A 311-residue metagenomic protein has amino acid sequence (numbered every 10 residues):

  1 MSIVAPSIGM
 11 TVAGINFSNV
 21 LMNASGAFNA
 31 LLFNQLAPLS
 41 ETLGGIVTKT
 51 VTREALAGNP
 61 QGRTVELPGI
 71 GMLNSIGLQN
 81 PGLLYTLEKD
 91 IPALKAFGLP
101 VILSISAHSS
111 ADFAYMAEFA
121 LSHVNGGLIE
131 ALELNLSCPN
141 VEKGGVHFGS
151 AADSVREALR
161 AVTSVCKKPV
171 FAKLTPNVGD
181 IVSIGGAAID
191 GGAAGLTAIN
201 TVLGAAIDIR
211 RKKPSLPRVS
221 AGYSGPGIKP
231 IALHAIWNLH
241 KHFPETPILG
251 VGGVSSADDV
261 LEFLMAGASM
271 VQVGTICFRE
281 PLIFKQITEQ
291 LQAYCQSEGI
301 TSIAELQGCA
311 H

Functional and structural regions predicted by a protein language model:
M1-V101, A107-H108: N-terminal capping/small domains of soluble enzymes
M1-V4, Y223-P247, S255-H311: Alpha/beta catalytic cores of nucleotide-metabolism and tRNA/nucleoside-modifying enzymes
N16-M22, F97-I102, V165-P176, K241-V251: Short beta-strand/loop segments at the ligand-binding rim of alpha/beta enzyme cores
N23, I46, T86, L103 (+7 more regions): Conserved, mostly hydrophobic/aromatic
L32-P38, F113-S122, V178-G191, K241-F243 (+1 more regions): Catalytic cores of alpha/beta
T48-R53, A131-L132, L136-C138, G195-A205 (+2 more regions): Glycine-rich phosphate-binding active-site loops on the catalytic face of alpha/beta enzymes
T50-L78, L132-F148, V202-I207, R211 (+3 more regions): Glycine-rich, proline-tolerant flexible connector loops at the mouths of alpha/beta enzymes
M72, C138-D153, I184-A187, G191-T246: Glycine/Thr-rich beta-alpha phosphate-binding loop at enzyme active sites
